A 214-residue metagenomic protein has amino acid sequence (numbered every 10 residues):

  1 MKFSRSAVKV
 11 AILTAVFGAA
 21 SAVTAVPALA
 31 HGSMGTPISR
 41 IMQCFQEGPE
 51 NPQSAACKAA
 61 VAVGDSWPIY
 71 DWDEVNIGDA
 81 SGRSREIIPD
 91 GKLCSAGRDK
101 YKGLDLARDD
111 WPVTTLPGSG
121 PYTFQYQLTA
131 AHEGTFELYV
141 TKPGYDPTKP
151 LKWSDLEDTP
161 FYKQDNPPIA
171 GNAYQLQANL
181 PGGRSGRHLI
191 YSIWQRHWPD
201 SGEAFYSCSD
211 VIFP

Functional and structural regions predicted by a protein language model:
M1-A30: Secretory targeting and sorting signals
H31-K149: N-terminal "mature-chain" segments and other terminal, solvent-exposed stretches
W111-T114, P160-P167, N179-L180: Beta-strand-rich interaction surfaces with strong enrichment in secreted/lumenal proteins
S119-T123, A173-Q175, Y206: Intrinsic-disorder/low-complexity, polar/charged segments enriched in Ser/Thr/Lys/Arg/Asp/Glu/Gln
K142-Y174: Exoplasmic/lumenal beta-rich domain surfaces
Y174-G183: Short, hydrophobic beta-strand segments
R184-P199: Internal, hydrophobic beta-strand segments that form the core of beta-sheet-rich folds
G202-P214: Short beta-strand elements
